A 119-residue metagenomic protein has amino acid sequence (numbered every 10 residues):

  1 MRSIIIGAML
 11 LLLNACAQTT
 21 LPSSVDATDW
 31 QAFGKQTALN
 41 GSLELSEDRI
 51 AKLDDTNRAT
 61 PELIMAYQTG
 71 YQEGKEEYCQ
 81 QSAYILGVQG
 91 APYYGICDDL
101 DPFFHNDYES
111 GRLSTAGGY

Functional and structural regions predicted by a protein language model:
M1-C16: Sec-dependent bacterial lipoprotein signal peptides
C16-Y119: Intrinsic-disorder/low-complexity detector
